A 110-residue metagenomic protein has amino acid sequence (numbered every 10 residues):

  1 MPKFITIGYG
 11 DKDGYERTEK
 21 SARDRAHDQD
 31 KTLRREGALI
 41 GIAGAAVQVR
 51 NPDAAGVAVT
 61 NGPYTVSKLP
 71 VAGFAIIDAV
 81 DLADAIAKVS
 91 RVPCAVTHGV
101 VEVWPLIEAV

Functional and structural regions predicted by a protein language model:
M1-V110: Conserved, structured core segments of small domains
